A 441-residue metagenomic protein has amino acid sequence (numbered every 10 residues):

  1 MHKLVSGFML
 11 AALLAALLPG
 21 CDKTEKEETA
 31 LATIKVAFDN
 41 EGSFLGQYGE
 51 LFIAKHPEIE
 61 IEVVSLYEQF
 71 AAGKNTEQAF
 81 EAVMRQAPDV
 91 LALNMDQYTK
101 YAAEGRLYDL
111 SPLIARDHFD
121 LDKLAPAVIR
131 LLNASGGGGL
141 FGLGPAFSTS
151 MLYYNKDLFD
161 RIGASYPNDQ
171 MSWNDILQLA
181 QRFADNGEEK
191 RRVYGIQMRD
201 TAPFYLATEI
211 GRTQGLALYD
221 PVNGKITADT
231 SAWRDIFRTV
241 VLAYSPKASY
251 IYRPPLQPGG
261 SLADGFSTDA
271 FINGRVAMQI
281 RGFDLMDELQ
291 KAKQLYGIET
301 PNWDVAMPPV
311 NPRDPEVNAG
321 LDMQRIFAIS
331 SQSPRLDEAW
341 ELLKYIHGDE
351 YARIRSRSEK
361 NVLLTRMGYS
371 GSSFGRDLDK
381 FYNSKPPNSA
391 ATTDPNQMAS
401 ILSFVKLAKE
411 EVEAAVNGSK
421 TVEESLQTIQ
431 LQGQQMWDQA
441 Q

Functional and structural regions predicted by a protein language model:
L4-L10, L14-R106, H118-F119, F147 (+5 more regions): Conserved N-terminal structural module of periplasmic/extracytoplasmic solute-binding proteins
D89-A92, A277-G282, E288-L289, E299: Paired acidic/hydrophobic, glycine-rich loop segments that form the ligand-binding mouth/hinge of periplasmic-binding
M95-T149, D304-M307: Hinge/lid segment of periplasmic solute-binding proteins
S111-L124, D169, G187-E188, Y194-I196 (+4 more regions): Short, solvent-exposed loop/beta-turn-alpha elements that line the ligand-binding surface or hinge of extracytoplasmic
S135-P145, S150, D175-T227, S231-R234 (+2 more regions): Extracytoplasmic/periplasmic solute-binding protein
A180, N223-G260, P308: Glycine-centered hinge/linker elements that transmit conformational signals in sensory and ligand-binding systems
A248, K293-V362: Extracytoplasmic/periplasmic substrate-recognition and gating elements
S356-A414: Long, aromatic- and glycine/proline-rich binding clefts that accommodate carbohydrate-like moieties
